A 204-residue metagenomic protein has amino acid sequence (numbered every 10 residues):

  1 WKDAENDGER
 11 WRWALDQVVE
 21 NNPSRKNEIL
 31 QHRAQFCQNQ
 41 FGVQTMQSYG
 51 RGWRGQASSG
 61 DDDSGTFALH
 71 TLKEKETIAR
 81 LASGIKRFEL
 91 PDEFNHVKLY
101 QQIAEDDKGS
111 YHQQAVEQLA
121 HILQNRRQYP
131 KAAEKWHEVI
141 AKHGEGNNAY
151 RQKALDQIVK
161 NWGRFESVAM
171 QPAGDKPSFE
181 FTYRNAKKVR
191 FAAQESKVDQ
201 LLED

Functional and structural regions predicted by a protein language model:
W1-D204: Extracytoplasmic/secretory-pathway proteins
